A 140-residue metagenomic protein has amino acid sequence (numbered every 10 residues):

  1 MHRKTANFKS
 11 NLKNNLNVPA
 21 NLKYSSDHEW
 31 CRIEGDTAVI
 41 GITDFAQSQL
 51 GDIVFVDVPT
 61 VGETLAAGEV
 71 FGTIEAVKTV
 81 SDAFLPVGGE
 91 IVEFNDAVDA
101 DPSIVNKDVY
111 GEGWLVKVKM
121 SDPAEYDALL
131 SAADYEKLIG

Functional and structural regions predicted by a protein language model:
H2-T73, S103, K107-G140: Acidic, low-complexity mobile loops and tails
L22-S25, D82-G88: Short coil-to-beta-strand transition motifs
D44, K78, V87: A short beta-strand motif that forms part of the nucleic acid-binding face of small beta-barrel RNA-binding folds
Q47-S48, V61, E90-I91, A97-V98: Short, charged/polar surface micro-motifs in flexible loops or helix N-caps
A76-T79, D96: Short, conserved catalytic or interaction motifs in soluble domains
